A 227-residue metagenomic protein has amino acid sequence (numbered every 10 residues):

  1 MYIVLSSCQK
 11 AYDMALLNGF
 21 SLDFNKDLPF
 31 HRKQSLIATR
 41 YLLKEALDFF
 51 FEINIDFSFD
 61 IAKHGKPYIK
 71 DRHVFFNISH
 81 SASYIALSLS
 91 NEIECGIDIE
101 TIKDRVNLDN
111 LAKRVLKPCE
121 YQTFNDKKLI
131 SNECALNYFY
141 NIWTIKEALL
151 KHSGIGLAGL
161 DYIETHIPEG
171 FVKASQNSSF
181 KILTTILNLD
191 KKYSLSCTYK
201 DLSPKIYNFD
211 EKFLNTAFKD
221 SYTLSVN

Functional and structural regions predicted by a protein language model:
M1-N227: Core catalytic alpha/beta fold that binds nucleotide/phospho-ligands
